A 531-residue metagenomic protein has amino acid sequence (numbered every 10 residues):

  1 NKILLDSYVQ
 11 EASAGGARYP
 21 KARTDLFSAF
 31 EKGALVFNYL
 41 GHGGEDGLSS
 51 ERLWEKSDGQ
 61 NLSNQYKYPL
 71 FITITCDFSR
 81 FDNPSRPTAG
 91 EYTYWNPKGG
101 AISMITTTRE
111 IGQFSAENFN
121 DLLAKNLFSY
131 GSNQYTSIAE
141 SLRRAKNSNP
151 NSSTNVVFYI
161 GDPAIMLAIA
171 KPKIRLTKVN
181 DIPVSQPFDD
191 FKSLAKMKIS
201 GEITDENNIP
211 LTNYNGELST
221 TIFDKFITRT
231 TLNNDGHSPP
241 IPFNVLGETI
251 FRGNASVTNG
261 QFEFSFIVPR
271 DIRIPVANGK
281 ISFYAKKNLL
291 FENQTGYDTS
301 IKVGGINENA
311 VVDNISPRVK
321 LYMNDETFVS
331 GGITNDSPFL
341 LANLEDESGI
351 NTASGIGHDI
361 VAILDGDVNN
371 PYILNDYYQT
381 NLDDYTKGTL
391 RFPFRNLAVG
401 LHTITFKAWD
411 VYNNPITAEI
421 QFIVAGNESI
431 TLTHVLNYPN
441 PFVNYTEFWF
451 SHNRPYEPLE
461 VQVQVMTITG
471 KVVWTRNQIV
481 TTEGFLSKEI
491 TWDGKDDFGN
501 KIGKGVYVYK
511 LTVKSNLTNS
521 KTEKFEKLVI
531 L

Functional and structural regions predicted by a protein language model:
N1-N254, T258-I267, P275, A285-G305 (+1 more regions): Cysteine-dependent hydrolase recognition
P172-I174, N309-L321, H402, I430: Proline-centered linker/hinge motifs at extracellular inter-domain junctions
S185-S219, T327-D359, P441-W449, P458-E460: Contiguous beta-strand segments within globular domains
S219-G305, K320-T327, L341-G426, V480-G484: Long, low-complexity serine/threonine/glycine- and acidic-rich segments characteristic of extracellular
N278-S282, L401-T405, E447, E460 (+1 more regions): Short, conserved beta-strand segments of beta-strand-rich sandwich/propeller modules, principally
L397-T403, I479-T518: Short, surface-exposed loop/turn motifs with a glycine/proline- and acidic-biased composition
A418-Q421, A425, N500-L531: C-terminal tail/sorting-segment detector
I423-Y438, F442-T467, Q478, E489 (+1 more regions): Glycine-centered coil/turn sites that cap beta-strands in beta-rich domains
